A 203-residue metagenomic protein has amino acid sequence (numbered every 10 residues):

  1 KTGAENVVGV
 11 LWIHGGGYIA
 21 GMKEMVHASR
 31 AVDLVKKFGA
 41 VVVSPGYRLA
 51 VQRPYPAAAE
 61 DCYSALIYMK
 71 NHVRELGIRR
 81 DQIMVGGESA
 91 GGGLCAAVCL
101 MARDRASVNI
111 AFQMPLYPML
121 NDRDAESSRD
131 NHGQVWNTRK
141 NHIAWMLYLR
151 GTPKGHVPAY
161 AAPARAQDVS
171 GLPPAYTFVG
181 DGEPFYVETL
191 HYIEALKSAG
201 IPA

Functional and structural regions predicted by a protein language model:
T2-A203: Alpha/beta-hydrolase superfamily serine-hydrolase fold, recognizing
